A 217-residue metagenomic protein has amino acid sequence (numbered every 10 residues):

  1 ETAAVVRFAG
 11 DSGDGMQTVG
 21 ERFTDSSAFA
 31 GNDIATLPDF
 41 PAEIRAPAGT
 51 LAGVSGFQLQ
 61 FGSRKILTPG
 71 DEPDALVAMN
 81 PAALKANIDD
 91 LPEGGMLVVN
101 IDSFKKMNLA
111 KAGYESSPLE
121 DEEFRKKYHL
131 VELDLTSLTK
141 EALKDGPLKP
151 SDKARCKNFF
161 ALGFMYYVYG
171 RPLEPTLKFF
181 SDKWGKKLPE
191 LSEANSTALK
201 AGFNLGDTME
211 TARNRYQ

Functional and structural regions predicted by a protein language model:
E1-Q217: Active-site cofactor/cluster-binding pocket
